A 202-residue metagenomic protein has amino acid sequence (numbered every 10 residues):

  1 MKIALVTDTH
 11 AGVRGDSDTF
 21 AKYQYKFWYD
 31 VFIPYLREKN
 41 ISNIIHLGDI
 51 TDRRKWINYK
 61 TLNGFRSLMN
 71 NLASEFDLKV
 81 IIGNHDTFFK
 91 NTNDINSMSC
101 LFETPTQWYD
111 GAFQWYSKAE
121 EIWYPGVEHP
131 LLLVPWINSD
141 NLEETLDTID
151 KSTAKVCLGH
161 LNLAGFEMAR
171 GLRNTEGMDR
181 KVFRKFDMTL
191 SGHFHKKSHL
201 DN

Functional and structural regions predicted by a protein language model:
K2, T9, G15-I122, V182-R184: Core catalytic region of metal-dependent phosphoesterases/phosphodiesterases, especially metallo-beta-lactamase-like
K2-V13, E128-I137, K155-L161, N202: Active-site-proximal beta-strand elements of phosphoester/diester hydrolases
H10-G12, I50-T51, N84-T87, I137 (+3 more regions): Catalytic metal-binding/acid-base residues of hydrolase active sites
I41, F76, S152-A154, F186-D187 (+1 more regions): Short, well-ordered alpha-helix to beta-strand connector turns
I41, L47, S152-M168: Short acidic, glycine-rich surface-loop motifs adjacent to enzyme active sites
I44, L78-V80, L131, K155 (+1 more regions): Hydrophobic/aromatic residues located in beta-strands of well-ordered beta-sheets within soluble catalytic
W123-P125, L142-D150: Short amphipathic alpha-helix with an adjacent loop that forms part of the alpha/beta core around
A164, A169-N202: Conserved beta-sheet core of the metallophosphoesterase superfamily
